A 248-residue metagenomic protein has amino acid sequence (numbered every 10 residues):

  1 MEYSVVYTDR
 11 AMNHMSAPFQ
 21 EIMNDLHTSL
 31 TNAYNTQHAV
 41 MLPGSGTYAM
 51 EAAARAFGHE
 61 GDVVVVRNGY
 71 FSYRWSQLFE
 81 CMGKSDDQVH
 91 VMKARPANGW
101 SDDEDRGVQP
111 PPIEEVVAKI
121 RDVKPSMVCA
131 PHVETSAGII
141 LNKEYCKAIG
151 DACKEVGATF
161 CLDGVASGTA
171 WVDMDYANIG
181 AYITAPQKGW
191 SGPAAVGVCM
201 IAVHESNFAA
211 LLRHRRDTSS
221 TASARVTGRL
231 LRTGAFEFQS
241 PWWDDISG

Functional and structural regions predicted by a protein language model:
Y3-A49, Y70-R74, L78: Conserved N-terminal alpha-helix of the aminotransferase class I/II PLP-enzyme fold
V40-P43, V65, V91, C129-A130 (+2 more regions): General beta-strand structural signal in soluble alpha/beta enzymes
G44-A49, G69-S72, E134-G138, A166-G168 (+1 more regions): Gly/Ser/Thr-rich loops at beta-strand to alpha-helix junctions that form or flank small-molecule/cofactor-binding
Y48, G58-S126: PLP-dependent aminotransferase-like
W100-T169, A181: Active-site phosphate-binding strand-loop segment of PLP-dependent enzymes
D175-K188: Conserved active-site segment immediately N-terminal to the catalytic lysine that forms the internal aldimine
W190-G248: Active-site C-terminal subdomain of aminotransferase-like
